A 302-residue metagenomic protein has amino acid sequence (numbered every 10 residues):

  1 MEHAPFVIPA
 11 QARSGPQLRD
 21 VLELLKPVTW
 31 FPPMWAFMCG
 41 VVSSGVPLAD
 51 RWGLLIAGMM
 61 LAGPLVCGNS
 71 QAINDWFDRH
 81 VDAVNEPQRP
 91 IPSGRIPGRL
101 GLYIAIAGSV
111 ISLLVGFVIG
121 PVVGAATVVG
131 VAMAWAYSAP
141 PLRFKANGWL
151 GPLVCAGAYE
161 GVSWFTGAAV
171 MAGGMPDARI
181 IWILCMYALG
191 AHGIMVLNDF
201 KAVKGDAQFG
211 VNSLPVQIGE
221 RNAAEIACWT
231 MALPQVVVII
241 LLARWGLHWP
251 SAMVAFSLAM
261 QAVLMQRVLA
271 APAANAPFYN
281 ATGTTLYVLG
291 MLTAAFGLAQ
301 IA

Functional and structural regions predicted by a protein language model:
M1-A302: Multi-pass alpha-helical membrane architecture of UbiA-family and related isoprenoid/lipid prenyltransferases
